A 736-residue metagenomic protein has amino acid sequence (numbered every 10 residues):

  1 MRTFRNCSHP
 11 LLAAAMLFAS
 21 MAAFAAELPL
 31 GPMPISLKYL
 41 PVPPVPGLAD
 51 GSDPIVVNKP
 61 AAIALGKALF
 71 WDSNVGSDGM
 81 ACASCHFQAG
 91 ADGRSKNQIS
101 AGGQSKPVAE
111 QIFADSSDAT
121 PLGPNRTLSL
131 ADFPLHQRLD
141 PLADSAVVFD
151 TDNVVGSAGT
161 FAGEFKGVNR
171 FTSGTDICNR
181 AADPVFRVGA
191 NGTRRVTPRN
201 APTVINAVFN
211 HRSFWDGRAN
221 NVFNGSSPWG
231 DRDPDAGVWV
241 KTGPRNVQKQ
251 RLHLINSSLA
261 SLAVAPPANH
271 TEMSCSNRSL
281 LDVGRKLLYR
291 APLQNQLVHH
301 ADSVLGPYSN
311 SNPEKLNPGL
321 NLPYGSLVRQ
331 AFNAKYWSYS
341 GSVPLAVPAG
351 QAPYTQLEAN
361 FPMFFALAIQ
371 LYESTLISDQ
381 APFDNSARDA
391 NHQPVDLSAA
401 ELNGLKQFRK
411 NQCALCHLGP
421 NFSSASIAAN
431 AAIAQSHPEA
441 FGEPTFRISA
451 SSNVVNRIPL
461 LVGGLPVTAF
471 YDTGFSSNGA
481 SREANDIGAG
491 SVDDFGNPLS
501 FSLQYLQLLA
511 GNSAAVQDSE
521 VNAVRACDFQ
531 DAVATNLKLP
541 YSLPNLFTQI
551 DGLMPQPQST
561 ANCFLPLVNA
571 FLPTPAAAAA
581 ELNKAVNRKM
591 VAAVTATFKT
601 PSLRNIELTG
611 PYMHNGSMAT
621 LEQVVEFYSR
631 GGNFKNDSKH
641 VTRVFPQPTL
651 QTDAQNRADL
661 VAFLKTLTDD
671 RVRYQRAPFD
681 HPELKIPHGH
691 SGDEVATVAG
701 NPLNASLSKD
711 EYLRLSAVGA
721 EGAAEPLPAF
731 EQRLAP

Functional and structural regions predicted by a protein language model:
R2-L12: Bacterial N-terminal signal peptides that target proteins for export
T3, F24-P736: Periplasmic c-type cytochrome electron-transfer domains
S20-M21: N-terminal signal peptide c-region/cleavage motif recognized by signal peptidases
